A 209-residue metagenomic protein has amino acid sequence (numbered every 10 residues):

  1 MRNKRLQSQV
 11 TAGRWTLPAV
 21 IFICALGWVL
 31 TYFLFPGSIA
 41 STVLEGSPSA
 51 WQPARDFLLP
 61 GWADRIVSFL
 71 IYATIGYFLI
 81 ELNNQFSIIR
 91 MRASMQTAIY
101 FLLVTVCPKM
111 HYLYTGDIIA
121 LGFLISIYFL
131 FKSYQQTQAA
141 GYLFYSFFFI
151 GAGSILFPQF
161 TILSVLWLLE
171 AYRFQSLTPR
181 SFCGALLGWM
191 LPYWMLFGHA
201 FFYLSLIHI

Functional and structural regions predicted by a protein language model:
C24-S41: Alpha-helical transmembrane segments of multi-pass membrane proteins
L70-F86: Transmembrane-helix motifs of polytopic, lipid-linked glycan transferases
A93-P108, A120-L124, S146: Membrane-embedded helix bundles of polyisoprenyl
H111-I118: Short acidic/glycine- and proline-prone juxtamembrane loop motifs at membrane-interface regions of multi-pass membrane
S126-G141: Membrane-interface transmembrane helices that cradle and orient dolichyl/undecaprenyl
Y142-P158: Membrane-interface alpha helices of multi-pass inner-membrane proteins
L163-L187: Perimembrane helix-loop-helix junctions
H208-I209: Conserved small/polar residues in nucleotide/adenosyl-binding loops
